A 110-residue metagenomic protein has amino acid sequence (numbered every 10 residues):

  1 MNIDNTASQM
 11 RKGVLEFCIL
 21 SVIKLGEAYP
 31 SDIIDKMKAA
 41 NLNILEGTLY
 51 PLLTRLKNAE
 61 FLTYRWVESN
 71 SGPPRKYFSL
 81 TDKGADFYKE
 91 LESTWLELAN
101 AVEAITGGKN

Functional and structural regions predicted by a protein language model:
M1-T6: Short, intrinsically disordered or compositionally biased N-terminal tails of bacterial proteins
A7-T48, V67: N-terminal helix-turn-helix DNA-binding core of bacterial DNA-binding proteins
L49-P51, R55-L56: Basic amphipathic alpha-helical segments that dock to polyanions
L52, S71, E103: Positions that flank functional sites
E60: Glycine-centered, phosphate/nucleic-acid-interacting loop/turn motifs that mediate DNA/RNA or nucleotide
Y64: Short beta-strand "wing" residues that participate in macromolecule-binding interfaces
N70, P74-E92: Basic, amphipathic "hinge/linker" alpha-helix immediately C-terminal to the N-terminal HTH DNA-binding motif
D86-N110: Amphipathic alpha-helical dimerization/coiled-coil segments that flank or bridge DNA-binding/regulatory modules
